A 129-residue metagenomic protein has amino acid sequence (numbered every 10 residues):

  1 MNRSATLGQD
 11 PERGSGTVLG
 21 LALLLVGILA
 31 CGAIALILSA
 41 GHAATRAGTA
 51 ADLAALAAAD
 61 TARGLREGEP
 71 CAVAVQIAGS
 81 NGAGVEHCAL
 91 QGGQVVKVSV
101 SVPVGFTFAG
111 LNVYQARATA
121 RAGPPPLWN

Functional and structural regions predicted by a protein language model:
M1-P70: Alpha-helical assembly-interface signal, strongest on the long, hydrophobic N-terminal helix that forms
N2-S4, T107-N129: Low-complexity, S/T/G/P-rich flexible repeat/linker segments used as non-globular hinges and stalks within
L25, L56-A57, V73-Q76, R121 (+1 more regions): Unusually extended, aromatic-enriched hydrophobic runs near protein termini
G32-A35, K97-V113: Short, structured secondary-structure boundary patches
R46, A50, G68, V95-K97 (+1 more regions): Generic alpha-helix signal with a bias toward terminal, lower-confidence helices and secondary-structure junctions
A55-V104: Short amphipathic secondary-structure patches
